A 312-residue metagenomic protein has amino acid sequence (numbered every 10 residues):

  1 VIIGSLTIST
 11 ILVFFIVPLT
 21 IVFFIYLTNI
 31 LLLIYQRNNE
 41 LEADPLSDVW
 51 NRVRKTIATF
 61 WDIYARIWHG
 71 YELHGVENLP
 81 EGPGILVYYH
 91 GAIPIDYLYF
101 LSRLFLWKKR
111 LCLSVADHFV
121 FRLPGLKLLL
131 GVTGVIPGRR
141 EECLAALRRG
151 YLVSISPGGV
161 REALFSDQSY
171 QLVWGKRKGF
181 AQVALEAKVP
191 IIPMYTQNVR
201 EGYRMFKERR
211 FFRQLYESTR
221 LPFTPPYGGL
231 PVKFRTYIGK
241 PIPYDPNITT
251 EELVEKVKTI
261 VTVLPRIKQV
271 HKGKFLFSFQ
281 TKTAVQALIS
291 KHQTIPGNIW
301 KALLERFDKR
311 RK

Functional and structural regions predicted by a protein language model:
V1-R103, K108-G134, G138-E141, R209 (+3 more regions): Membrane-anchoring hydrophobic helices of lipid-metabolizing enzymes
V1-Y35, V49, V53, A145-K312: Non-catalytic C-terminal accessory region of glycerolipid acyltransferases and related lyso-lipid remodeling enzymes
